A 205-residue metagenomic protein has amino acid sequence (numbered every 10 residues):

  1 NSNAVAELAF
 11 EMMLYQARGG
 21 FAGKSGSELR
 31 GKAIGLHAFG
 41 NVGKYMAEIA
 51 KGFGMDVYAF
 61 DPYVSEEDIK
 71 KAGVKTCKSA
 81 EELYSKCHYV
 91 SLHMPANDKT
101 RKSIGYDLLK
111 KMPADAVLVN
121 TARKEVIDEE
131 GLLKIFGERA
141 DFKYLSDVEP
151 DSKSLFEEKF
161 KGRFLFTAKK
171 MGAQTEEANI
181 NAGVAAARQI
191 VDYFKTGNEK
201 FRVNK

Functional and structural regions predicted by a protein language model:
N1-L8, P150-K205: C-terminal helix-to-coil terminal segments
N1-N41, Y45-G52, N198-R202: Phosphate-binding beta-alpha-beta segment of Rossmann-like dinucleotide-binding domains, i.e., the NAD(P)
G54-M55, V74: Short phosphate-binding/catalytic loops that engage adenosine nucleotides
A59-Y63: Conserved acidic E/D residue at the C-terminus of a beta-strand in Rossmann-like folds
V64-E158: Rossmann-like adenosine-cofactor binding region
